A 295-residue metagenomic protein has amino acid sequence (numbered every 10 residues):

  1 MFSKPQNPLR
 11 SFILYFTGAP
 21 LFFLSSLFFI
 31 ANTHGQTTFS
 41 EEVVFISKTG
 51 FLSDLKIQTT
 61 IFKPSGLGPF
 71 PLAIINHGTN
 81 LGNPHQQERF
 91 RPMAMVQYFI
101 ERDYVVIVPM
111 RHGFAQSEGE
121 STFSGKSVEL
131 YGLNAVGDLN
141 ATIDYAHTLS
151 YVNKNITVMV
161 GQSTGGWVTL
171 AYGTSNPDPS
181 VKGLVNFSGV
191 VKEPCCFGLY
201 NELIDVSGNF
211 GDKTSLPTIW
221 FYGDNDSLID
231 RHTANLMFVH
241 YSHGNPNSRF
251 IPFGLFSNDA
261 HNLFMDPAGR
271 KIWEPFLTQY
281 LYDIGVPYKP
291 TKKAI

Functional and structural regions predicted by a protein language model:
Q36-L67: N-terminal cap/lid segment of alpha/beta-hydrolase-fold proteins
P69-G78: Short beta-strand element of the alpha/beta-hydrolase
N76, P109-R111, F187, F253: Alpha/beta-hydrolase
L81-R91, Y98, V108-L133: Cap/lid segment of the alpha/beta-hydrolase catalytic domain
S127-L149: Alpha/beta-hydrolase active-site loop
A141-I204: Primarily recognizes the serine-hydrolase "nucleophile elbow" in alpha/beta-hydrolase and SGNH/GDSL folds
G183, G189-G244: The feature captures the conserved acid-bearing segment of alpha/beta-hydrolase catalytic domains
G244-I295: C-terminal catalytic histidine-bearing segment of alpha/beta-hydrolase fold enzymes
